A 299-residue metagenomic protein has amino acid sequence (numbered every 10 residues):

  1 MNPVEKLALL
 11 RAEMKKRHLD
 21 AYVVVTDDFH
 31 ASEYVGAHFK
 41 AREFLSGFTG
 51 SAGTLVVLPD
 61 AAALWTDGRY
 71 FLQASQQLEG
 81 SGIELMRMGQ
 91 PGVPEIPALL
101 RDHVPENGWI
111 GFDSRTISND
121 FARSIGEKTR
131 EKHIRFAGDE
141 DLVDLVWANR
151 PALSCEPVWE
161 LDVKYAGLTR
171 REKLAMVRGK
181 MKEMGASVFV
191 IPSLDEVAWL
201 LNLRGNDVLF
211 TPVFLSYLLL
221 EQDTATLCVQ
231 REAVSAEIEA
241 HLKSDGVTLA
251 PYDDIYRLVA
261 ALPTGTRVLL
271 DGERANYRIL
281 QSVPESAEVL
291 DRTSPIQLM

Functional and structural regions predicted by a protein language model:
M1-M299: Terminal domain-start leader segments
